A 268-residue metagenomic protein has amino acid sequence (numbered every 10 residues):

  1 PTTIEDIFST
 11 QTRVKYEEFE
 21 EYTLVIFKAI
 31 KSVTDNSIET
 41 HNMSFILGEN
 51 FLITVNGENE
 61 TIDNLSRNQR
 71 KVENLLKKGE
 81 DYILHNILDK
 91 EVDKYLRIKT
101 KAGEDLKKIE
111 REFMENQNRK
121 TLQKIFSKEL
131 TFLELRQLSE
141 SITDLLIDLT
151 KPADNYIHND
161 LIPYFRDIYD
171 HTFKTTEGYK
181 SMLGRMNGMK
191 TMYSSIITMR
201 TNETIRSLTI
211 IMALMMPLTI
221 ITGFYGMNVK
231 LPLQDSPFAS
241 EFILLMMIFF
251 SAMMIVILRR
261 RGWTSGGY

Functional and structural regions predicted by a protein language model:
P1-H158, D167, H171-K174, S181 (+2 more regions): Peripheral, non-transmembrane regulatory/ligand-interaction domains of membrane transport proteins
L84, L88, T121-K124, L161 (+4 more regions): Alpha-helical membrane-protein architecture signal
L149-I162, M186-T198: Long amphipathic alpha-helical coiled-coil segments
D170-Y268: Hydrophobic alpha-helical transmembrane segments and their immediately adjacent juxtamembrane loops
